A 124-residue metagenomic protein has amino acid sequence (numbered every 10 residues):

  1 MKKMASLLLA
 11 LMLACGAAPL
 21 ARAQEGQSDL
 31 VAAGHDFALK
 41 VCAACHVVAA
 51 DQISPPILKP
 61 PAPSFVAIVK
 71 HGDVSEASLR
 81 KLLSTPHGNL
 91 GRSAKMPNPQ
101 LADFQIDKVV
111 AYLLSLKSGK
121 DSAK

Functional and structural regions predicted by a protein language model:
M1-M4: Positively charged n-region of N-terminal signal peptides that target proteins for export
S6-G16: Bacterial N-terminal signal peptides
P19-F37, I53: Electrostatic cytochrome c docking/interface patches
Q24, S122-K124: Short, solvent-exposed mixed-charge patches
K40-A49, V109: The canonical Cys-X-X-Cys-His
V47-R80: Gly/Gly-Pro-rich "capping" loops immediately C-terminal to redox-active cysteine motifs in periplasmic/lumenal
L58-I68, L82-K108: Axial heme c-ligation environment in periplasmic c-type cytochrome domains
